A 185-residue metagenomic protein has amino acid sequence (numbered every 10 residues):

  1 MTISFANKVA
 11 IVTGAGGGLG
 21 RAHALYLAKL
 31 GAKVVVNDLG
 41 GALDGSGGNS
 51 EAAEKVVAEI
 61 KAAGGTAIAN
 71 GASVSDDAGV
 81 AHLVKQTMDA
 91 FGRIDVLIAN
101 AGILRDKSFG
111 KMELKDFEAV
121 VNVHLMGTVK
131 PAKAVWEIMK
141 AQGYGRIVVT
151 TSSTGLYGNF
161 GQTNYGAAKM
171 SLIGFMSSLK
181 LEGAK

Functional and structural regions predicted by a protein language model:
I3-V36: Canonical Rossmann dinucleotide-binding motif of NAD(H)/NADP(H)-dependent dehydrogenases/reductases, specifically
G20, A132, A168: Active-site helix of classical SDR
I60, S108-F109, E113-V121: Substrate-binding pocket helix/loop in short-chain dehydrogenase/reductase
A63-T66, Q86-A99, R105, Y144: A glycine-rich helix->loop->beta "capping" turn within Rossmann-like NAD(P)(H)-dependent oxidoreductase domains
G110, Y157-N164: Active-site loop immediately N-terminal to the catalytic Tyr-X3-Lys motif of short-chain dehydrogenase/reductase
A132-K133, S177: A short, exposed helix-loop element centered on a Lys and neighboring polar residues
S152: Residue(s) in the substrate-gating loop at a strand-loop-helix junction that position the organic substrate next
